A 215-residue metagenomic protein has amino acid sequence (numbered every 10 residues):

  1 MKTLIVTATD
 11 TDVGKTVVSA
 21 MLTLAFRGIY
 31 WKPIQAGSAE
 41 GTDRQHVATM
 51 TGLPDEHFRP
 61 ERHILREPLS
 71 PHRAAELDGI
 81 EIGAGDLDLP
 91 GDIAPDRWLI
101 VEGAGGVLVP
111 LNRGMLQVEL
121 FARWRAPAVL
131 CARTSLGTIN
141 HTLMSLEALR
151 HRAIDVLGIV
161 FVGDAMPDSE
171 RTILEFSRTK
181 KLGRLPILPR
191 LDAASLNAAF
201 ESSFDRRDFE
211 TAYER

Functional and structural regions predicted by a protein language model:
T3, D12, V17-G83, L89-P95: N-terminal phosphate/diphosphate-binding loop that engages ATP/GTP or pyrophosphate donors across diverse enzyme folds
V6-T7: Hydrophobic anchor at the beta1->P-loop junction of P-loop NTPases
K32-I34, V129-A132, L157-G163: Short internal beta-strands
T51, W124, F176-T179: Short, structured coil segments at secondary-structure junctions
D86-N112: Switch II (G3) loop of P-loop NTPases
N112-S135: Inter-motif core of Ras-like GTPase G domains
L146-R215: C-terminal lobe/tail of nucleotide-utilizing enzymes
